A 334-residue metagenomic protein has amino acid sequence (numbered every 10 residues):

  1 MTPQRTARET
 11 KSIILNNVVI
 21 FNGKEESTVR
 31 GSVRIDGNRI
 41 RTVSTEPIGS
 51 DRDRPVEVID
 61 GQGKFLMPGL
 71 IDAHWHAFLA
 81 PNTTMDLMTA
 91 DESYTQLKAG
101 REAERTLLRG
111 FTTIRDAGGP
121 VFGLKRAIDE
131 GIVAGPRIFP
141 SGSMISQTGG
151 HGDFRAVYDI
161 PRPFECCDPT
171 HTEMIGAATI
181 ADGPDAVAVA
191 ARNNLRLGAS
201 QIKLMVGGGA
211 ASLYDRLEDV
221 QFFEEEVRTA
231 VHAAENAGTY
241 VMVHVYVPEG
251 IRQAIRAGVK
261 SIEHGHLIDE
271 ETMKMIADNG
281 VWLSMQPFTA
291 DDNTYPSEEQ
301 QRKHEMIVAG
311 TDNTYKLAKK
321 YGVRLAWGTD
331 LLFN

Functional and structural regions predicted by a protein language model:
T2-S12, I20, K24-M67: Histidine-rich, glycine-flanked metal-binding segment
V18, V33, N38, G63 (+11 more regions): Divalent metal-coordination and catalytic microenvironments
R52, V56-F65, L124-I132, A186-S200 (+2 more regions): Short amphipathic alpha-helices and their capping/turn segments at secondary-structure boundaries
K64-E130, T148-V157, P161, E225 (+1 more regions): Metal-associated gating/positioning segment near the N- to mid-region
H76-F78, G119-P120, M144, Y246 (+2 more regions): Catalytic metal-binding/acid-base residues of hydrolase active sites
T84-L97, C166-V189, Y240-M242: Active-site mouth loops of central-metabolism enzymes
D91, T148, M205-N313, K320 (+1 more regions): Active-site core of metal-dependent hydrolases
K98-L124, G135-M144, A199-S212, Y240 (+4 more regions): Divalent metal-dependent hydrolysis catalytic cores, especially in the metallo-beta-lactamase
